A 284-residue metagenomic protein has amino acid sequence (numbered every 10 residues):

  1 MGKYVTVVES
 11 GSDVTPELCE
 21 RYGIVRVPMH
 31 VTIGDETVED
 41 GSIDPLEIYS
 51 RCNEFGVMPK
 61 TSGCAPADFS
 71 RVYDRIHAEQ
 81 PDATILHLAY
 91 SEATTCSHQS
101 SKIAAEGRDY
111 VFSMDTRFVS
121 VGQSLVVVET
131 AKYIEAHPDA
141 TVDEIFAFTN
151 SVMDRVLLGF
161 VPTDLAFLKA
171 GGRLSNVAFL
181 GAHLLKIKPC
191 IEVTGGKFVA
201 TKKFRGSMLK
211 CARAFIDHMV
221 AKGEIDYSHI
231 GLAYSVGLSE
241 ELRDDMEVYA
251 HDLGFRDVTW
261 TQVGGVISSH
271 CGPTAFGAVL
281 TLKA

Functional and structural regions predicted by a protein language model:
K3, G11-T32, G41, G56 (+3 more regions): Mixed-charge interfacial surface used for oligomerization/domain docking and macromolecular partner engagement
V7: Generic enzyme active-site microenvironment
T37-G107: Class I S-adenosyl-L-methionine
A89-S91, M114-R117: Short beta-strand->loop
